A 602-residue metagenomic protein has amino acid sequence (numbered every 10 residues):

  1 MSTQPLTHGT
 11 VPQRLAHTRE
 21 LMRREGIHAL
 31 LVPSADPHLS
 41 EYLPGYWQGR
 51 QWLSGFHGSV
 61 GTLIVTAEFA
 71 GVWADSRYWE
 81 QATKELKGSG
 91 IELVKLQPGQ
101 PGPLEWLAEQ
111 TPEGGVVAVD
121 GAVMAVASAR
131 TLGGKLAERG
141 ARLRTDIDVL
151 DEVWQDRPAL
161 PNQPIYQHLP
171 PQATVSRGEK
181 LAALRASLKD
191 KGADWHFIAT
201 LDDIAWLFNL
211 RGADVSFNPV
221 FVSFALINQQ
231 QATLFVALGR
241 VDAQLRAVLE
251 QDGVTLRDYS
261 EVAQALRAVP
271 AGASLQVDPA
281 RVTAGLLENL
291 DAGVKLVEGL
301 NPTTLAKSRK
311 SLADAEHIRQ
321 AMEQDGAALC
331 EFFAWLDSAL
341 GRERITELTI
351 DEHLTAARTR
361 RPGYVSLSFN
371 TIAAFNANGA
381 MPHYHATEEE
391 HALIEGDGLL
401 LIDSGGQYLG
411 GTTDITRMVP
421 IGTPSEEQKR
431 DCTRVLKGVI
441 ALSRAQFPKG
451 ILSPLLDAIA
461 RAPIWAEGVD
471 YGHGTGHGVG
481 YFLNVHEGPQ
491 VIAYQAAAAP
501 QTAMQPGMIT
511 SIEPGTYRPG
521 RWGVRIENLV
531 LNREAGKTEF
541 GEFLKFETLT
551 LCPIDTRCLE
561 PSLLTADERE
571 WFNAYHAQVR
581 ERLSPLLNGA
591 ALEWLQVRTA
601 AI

Functional and structural regions predicted by a protein language model:
M1-I602: Active-site neighborhoods and metal-handling regions in enzymes and metal-associated proteins
